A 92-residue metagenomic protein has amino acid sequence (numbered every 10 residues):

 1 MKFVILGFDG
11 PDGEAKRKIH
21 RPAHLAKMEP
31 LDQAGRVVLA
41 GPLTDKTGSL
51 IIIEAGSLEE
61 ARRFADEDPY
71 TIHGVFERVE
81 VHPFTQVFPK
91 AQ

Functional and structural regions predicted by a protein language model:
M1-Q92: Conserved, structured core segments of small domains
